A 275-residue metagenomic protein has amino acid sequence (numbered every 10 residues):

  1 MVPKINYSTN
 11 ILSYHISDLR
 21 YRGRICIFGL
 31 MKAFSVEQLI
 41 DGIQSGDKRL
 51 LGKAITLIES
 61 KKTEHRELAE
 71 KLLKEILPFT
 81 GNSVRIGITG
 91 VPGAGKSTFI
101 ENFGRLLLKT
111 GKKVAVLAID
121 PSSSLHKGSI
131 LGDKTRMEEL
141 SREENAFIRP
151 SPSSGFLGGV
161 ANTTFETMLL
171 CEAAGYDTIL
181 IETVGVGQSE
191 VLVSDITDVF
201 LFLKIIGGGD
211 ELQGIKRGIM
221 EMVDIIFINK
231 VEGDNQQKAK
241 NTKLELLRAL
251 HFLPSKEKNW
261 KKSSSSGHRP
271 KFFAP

Functional and structural regions predicted by a protein language model:
Y7-S8, L12-H15, L19-R22, F28: Short hydrophobic targeting helices and cationic amphipathic motifs that mediate membrane/organellar targeting
S35-S83, A94, F103-S189, I196-E211: Nucleotide-state-sensitive switch-loop elements of NTP-binding domains
I86-I88: Hydrophobic anchor at the beta1->P-loop junction of P-loop NTPases
V91: P-loop (Walker A) phosphate-binding loop of NTP-binding proteins
F99: Hydrophobic positions on the alpha1 helix immediately C-terminal to the Walker A/P-loop
T197-Q213, D224, V231-K240: Conserved Switch II/interswitch segment of TRAFAC-class P-loop GTPases
V199, D224-I225, R248, K271: Well-ordered beta-strand positions
E232-P275: Canonical P-loop GTPase G-domain recognition
